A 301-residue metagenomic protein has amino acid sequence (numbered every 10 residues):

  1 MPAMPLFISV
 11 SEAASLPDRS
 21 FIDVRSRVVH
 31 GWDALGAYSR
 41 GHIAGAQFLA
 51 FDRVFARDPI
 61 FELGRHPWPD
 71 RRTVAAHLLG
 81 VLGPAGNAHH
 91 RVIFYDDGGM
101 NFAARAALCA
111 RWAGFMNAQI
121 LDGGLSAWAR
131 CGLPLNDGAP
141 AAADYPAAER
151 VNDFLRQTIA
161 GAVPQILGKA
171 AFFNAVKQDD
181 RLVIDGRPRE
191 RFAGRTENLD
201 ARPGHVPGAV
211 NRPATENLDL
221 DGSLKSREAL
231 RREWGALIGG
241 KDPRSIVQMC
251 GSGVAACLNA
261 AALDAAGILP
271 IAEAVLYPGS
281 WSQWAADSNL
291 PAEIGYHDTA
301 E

Functional and structural regions predicted by a protein language model:
M1-E301: Cytosolic catalytic domains that perform sulfur/thiol-centered chemistry
